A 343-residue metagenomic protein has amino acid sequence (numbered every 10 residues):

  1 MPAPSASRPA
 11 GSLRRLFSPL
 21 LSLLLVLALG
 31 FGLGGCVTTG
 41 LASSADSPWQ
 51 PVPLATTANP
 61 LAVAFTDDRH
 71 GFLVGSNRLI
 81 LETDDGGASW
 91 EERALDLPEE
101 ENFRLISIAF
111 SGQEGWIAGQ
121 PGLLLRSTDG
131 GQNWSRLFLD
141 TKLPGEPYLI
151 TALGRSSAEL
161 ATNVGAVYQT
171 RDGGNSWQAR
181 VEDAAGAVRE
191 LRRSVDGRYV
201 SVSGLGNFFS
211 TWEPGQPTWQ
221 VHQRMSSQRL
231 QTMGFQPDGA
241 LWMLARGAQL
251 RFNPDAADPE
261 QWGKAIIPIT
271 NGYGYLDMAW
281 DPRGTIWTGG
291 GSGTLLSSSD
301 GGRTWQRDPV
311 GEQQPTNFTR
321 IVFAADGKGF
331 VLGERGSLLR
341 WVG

Functional and structural regions predicted by a protein language model:
P4-L23: Bacterial N-terminal signal peptides that target proteins for export
P19-G34: Bacterial N-terminal signal peptides
G34-G343: Residue-level hotspots at or immediately adjacent to binding/recognition sites across diverse folds
